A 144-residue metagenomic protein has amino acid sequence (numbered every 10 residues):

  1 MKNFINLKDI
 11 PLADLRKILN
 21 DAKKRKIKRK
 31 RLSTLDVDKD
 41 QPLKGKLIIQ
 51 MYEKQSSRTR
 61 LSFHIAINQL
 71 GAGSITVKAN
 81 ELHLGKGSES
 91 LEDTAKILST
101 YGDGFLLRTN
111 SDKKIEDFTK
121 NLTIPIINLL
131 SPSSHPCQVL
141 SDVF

Functional and structural regions predicted by a protein language model:
M1-L61, I65: Positively charged, low-complexity intrinsically disordered leader regions
F4, S74-T76, I126: Conserved beta-strand scaffold positions in the cores of enzyme catalytic domains, especially in NTP/NDP-utilizing
K8, K78, L130: Residues at the C-termini of beta-strands that transition into short coil/loop
I10-A13, L43, K54, R58 (+5 more regions): Conserved active-site and cofactor/substrate-binding residues in soluble primary-metabolism enzymes
K30-L32, E92-L98, G102-F144: Anion-binding alpha/beta catalytic cores of soluble intermediary-metabolism enzymes, centered on
T34-V37, A66-I67, K86-G87, K114: Short hydrophobic/aromatic-rich motifs at helix boundaries and adjacent loops
L47-Y101: Active-site cofactor/substrate anionic-group-binding motifs, chiefly glycine- and Lys/Arg-rich phosphate-binding loops
